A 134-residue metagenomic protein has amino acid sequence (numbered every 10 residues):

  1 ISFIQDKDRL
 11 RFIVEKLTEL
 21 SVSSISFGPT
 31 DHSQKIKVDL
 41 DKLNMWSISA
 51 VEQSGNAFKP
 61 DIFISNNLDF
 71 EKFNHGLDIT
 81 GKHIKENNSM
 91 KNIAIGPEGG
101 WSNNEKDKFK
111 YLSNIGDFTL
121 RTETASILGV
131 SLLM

Functional and structural regions predicted by a protein language model:
I1-F73: RNA substrate-binding interface of SAM-dependent RNA methyltransferases
K16-L20, S89, K108-K110, V130: Short, solvent-exposed amphipathic alpha-helical segments in soluble enzyme and RNA/protein-processing domains
K37-D39, K85-N88, N104-K106: Short, well-ordered secondary-structure micro-motifs
I62, N74-G76, K110-N114: Conserved beta-strand scaffold positions in the cores of enzyme catalytic domains, especially in NTP/NDP-utilizing
I64, K72-G81, N92-G96: Short, hydrophobic beta-strand segments that form beta-sheet elements in well-ordered domains
G81-I84, P97-G100, D117-R121: Short, acidic/turn-prone active-site loops that include or flank metal/cofactor- and phosphate-binding residues
N88-N103: A C-terminal functional module that forms or caps the active site or interfaces directly with catalytic machinery
N103-M134: Structured adenosyl-cofactor binding patch, chiefly the S-adenosyl-L-methionine
